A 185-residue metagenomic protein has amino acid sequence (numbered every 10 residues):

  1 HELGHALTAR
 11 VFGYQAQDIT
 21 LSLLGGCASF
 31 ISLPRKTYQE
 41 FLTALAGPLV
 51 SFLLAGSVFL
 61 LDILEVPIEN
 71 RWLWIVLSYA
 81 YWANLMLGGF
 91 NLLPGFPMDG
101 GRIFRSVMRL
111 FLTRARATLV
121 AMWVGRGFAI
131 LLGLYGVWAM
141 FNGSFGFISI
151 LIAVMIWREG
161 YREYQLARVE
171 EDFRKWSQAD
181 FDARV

Functional and structural regions predicted by a protein language model:
E2-V185: Hydrophobic transmembrane alpha-helices and their immediate loop junctions in multi-pass integral membrane proteins
